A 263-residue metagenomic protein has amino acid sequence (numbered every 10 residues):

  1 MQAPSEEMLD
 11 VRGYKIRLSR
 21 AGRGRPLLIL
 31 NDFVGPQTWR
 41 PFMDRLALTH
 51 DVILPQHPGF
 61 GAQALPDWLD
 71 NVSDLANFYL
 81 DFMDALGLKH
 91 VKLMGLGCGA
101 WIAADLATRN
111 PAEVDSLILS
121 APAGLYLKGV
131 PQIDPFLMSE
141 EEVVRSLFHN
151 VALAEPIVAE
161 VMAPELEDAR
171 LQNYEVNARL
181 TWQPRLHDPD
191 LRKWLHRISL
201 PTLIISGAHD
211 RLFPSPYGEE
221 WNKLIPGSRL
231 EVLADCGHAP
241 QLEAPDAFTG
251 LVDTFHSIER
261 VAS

Functional and structural regions predicted by a protein language model:
D10-A64: Conserved HGGG/HGGXW glycine-rich cap/lid loop of the alpha/beta-hydrolase fold
F33, A208-D210, D235-G237: Acidic beta-to-alpha connecting loop that harbors the catalytic carboxylate
I53-G95, L242, G250-D253: Active-site loop/oxyanion-hole signature of alpha/beta-hydrolase fold enzymes
W101-R109, V114-S146: Flexible "cap/lid" loop of the alpha/beta hydrolase fold
K128, E141-L200: Conserved alpha/beta-hydrolase catalytic His-Asp/Glu region
I198, I204-S206, D210: Short beta-strand/loop motif that positions the catalytic acidic residue of the alpha/beta-hydrolase fold
R211-Y217: Conserved alpha/beta-hydrolase "acid-adjacent" motif
G227-S263: Catalytic active-site module of serine/aspartate enzymes centered on a nucleophile-bearing elbow/loop
